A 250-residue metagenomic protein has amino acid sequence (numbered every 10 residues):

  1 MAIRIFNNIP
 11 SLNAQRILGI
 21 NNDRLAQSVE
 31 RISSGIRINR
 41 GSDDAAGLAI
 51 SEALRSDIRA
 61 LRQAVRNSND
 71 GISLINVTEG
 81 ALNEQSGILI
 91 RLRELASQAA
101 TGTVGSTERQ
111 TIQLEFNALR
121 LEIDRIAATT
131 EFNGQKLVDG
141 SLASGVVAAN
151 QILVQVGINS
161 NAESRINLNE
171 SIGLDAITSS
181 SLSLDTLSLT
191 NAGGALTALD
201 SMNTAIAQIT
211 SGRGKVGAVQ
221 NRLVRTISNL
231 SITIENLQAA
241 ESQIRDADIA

Functional and structural regions predicted by a protein language model:
M1-A250: Primary detection of the long, small/polar-rich alpha-helical "axial" segments characteristic of bacterial flagellar
